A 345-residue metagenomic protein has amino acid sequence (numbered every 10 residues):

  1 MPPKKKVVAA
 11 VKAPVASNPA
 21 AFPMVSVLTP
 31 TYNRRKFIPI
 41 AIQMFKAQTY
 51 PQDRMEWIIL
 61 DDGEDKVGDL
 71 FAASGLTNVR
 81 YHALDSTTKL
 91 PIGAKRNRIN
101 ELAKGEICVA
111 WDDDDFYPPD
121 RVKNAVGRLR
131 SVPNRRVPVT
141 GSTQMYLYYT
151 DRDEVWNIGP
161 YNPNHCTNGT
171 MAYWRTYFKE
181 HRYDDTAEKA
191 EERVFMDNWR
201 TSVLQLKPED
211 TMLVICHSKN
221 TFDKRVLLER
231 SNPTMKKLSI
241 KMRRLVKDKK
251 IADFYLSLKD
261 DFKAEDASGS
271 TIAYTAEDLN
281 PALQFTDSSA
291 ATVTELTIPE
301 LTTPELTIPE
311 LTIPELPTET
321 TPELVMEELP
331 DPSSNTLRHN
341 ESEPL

Functional and structural regions predicted by a protein language model:
P23-S26, E56, V194: Cell-envelope/extracellular polymer assembly enzymes that use nucleotide-activated donors
Q43-R54: Short, acidic, metal-binding catalytic loop of nucleotide-sugar glycosyltransferases
D53-E64, H82-S86: Short beta-strand/loop segment that forms part of the nucleotide-sugar
I59-G75: A conserved acidic beta->alpha catalytic loop
S86-A103: Glycine-rich, basic loop-to-helix element that forms the pyrophosphate-binding segment of sugar-nucleotide handling
C108: Short aromatic/hydrophobic "clamp" motif used to bind/position activated sugar donors
D120-V155: Conserved donor NDP-sugar-binding/catalytic core segment of glycosyltransferases
A187-F195: Acidic donor-binding loop at a coil-to-helix junction in glycosyltransferase catalytic cores that engages
